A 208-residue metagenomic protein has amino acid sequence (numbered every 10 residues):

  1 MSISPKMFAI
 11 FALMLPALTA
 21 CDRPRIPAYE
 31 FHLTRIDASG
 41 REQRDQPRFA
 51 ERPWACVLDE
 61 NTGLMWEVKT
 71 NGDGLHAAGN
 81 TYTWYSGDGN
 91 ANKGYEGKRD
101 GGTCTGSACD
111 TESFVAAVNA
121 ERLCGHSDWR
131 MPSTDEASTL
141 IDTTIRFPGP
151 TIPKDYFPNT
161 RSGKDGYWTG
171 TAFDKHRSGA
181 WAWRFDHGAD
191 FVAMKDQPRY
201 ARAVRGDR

Functional and structural regions predicted by a protein language model:
M1-F8: Bacterial N-terminal signal peptides that target proteins for export
F8-A17: Bacterial N-terminal signal peptides
L18-R130, T134-R208: Glycine-aromatic-enriched surface loops/turns that form tight recognition elements
